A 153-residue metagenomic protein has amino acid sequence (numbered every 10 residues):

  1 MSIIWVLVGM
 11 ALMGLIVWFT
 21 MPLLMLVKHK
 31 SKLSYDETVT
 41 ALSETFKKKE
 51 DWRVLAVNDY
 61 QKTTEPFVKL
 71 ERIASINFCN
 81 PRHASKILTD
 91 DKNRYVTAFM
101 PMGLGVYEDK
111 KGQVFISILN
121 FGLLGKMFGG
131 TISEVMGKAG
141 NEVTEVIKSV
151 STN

Functional and structural regions predicted by a protein language model:
M1-G9: Feature marks short, highly hydrophobic, charge-poor N-terminal signal-anchor/signal peptide-like helices that anchor
M13-V54, N58-Y60: Terminal, regulation- and interaction-focused segments at domain boundaries
S34, P81-H83, D109, F121: Generic structural motif
D51-L55, D59-M102: Compact, glycine-rich, soluble single-domain proteins
Q61-K62, Y107, E145, S149: Non-transmembrane interaction and regulatory regions of membrane-associated proteins
M102-G129, S133: Beta-strand/loop substructures that line and gate deep hydrophobic ligand-binding cavities in soluble
F121-N153: C-terminal partner/receptor-binding element of secreted or periplasmic proteins
